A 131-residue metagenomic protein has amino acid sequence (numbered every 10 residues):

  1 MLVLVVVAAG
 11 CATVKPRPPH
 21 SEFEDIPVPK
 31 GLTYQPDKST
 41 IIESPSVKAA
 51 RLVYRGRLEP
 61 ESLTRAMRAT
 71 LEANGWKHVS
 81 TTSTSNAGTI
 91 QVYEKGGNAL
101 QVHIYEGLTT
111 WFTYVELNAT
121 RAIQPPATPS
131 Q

Functional and structural regions predicted by a protein language model:
M1-L2: Sec-dependent signal peptide recognition, specifically the positively charged N-region followed immediately by
V7-G10: C-terminal motif of bacterial Sec signal peptides marking the signal peptidase cleavage site
A12-Q131: An acidic-aromatic pocket/loop used at catalytic or ligand-binding sites
